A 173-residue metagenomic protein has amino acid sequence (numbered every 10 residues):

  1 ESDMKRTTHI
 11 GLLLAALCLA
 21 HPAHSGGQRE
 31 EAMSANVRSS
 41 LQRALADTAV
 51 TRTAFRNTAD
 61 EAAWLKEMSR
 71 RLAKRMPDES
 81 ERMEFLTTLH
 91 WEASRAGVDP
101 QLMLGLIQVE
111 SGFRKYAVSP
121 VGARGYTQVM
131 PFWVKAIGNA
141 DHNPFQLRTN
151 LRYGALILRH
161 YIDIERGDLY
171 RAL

Functional and structural regions predicted by a protein language model:
E1-R70, R75-S80: N-terminal secretory targeting signals
T48-L173: Catalytic glycan-binding domains that act on GlcNAc-containing polysaccharides
